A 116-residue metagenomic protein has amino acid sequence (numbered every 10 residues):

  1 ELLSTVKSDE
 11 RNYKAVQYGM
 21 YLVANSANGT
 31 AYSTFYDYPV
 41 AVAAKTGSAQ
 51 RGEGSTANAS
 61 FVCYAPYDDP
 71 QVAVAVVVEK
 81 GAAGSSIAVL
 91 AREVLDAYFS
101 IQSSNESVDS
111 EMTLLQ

Functional and structural regions predicted by a protein language model:
E1-T5, R11-N105: Active-site beta-strand/loop architecture of penicillin-binding DD-peptidases
N105-Q116: Ligand-recognition elements built from short beta-strands and adjacent flexible loops
